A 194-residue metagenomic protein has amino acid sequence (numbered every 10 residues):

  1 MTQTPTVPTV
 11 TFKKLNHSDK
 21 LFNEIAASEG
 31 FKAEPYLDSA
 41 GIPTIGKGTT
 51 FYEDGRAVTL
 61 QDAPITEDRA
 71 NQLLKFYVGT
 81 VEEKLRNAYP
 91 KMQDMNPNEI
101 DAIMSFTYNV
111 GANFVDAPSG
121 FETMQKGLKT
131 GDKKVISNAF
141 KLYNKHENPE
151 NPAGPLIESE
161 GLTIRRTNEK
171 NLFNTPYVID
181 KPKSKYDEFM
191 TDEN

Functional and structural regions predicted by a protein language model:
Q3-K13, D19-N23, S28-E34, T49 (+4 more regions): Long, amphipathic alpha-helical surface segments
N16-H17, Y36-S39, M95-N98: Extracellular/periplasmic catalytic domains that process cell-envelope and extracellular macromolecules
F22, I42-T44, I100: A residue-level signal for beta-strand positions that form part of recognition/binding surfaces within mature
L37-L60, E82: Substrate-binding/active-site groove segments that recognize and process beta-1,4-linked N-acetyl-hexosamine
T44-G48, M104-Y108, M124-K126: Amphipathic alpha-helical segments that form the core helices of the histone-fold
V58-K91, P97-V115, K133: Alpha-helical segment that forms one wall of the substrate-binding/catalytic cleft in peptidoglycan-active domains
